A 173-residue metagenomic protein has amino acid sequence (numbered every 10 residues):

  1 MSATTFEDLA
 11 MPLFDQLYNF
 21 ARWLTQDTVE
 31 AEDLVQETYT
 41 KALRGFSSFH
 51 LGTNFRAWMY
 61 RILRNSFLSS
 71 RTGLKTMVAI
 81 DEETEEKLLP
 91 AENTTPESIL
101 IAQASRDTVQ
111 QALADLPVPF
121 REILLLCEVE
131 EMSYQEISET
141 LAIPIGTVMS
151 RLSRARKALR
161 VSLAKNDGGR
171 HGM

Functional and structural regions predicted by a protein language model:
M1-N19, V29-V35: A short, charge-rich alpha-helical start-of-domain segment used by transcription regulators
S2-E7, V78-A79, Q135, E139-A142 (+1 more regions): C-terminal edge and immediately downstream basic/flexible tail or linker adjoining helix-turn-helix-like DNA-binding
T4, E86-A114: Acidic, proline/glycine-rich intrinsically disordered inter-domain spacer in sigma factors
F14, Y18, Y39, P117 (+2 more regions): C-terminal flanking helix
D27, S133, A142-T147: Helix-turn-helix DNA-binding motif, specifically the short coil turn and the N-cap/start of the second
D33-T40, R44, T53-N65: Structural recognition of an alpha-helix C-terminal capping motif at a helix-to-coil junction
H50, R61-E82, A102: Arg/Lys-rich amphipathic alpha helix in sigma70-family domain 2
I123-C127: A short pre-motif secondary-structure segment
